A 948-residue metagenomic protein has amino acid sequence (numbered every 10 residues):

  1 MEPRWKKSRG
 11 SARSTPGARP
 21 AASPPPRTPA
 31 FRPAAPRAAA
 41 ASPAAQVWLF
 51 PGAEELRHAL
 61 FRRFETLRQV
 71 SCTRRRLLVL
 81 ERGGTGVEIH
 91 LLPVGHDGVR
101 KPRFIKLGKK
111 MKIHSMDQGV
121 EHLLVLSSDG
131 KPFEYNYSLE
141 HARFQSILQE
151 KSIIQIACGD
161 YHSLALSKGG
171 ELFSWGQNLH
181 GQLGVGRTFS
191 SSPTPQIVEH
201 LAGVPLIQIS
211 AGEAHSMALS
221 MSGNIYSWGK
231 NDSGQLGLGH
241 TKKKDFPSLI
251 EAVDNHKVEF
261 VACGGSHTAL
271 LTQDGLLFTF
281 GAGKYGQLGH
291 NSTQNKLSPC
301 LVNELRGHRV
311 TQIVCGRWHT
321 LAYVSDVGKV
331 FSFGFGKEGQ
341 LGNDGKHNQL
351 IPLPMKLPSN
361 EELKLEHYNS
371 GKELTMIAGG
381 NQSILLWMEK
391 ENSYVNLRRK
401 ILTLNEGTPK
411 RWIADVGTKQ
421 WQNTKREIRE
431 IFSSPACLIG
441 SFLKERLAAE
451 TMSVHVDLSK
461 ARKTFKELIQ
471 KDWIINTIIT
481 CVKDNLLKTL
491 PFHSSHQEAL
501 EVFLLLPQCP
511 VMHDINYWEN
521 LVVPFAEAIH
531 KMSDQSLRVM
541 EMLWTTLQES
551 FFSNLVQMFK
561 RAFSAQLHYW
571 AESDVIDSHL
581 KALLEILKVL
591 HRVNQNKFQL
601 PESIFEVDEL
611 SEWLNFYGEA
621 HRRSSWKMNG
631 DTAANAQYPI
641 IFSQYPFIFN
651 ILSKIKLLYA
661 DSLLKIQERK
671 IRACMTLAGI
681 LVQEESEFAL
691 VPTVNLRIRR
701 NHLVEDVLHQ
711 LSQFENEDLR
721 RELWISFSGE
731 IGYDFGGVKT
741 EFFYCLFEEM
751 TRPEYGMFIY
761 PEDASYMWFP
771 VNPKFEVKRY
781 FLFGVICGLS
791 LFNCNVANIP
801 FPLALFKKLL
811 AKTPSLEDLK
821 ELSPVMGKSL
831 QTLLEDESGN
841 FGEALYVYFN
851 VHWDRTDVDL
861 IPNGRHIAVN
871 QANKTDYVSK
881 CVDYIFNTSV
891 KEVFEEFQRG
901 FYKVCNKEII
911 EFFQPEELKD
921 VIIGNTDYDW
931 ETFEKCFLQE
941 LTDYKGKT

Functional and structural regions predicted by a protein language model:
E2-Q69, L80, V87-L107, L126 (+10 more regions): Short glycine/serine- and acidic-residue-enriched loop/turn motifs that recur at repeat junctions
L60-F64, S71, I105-K109, Q145-Q149 (+6 more regions): Surface loop/turn motifs at the tips and blade-to-blade linkers of beta-strand repeat domains
E65-Q69, M111-S115, I153, V310 (+1 more regions): Repeated scaffold domains used in trafficking and secretory/extracellular systems, primarily beta-propellers
S71, V79, D117, V125 (+12 more regions): Conserved beta-strand position repeated across blades of beta-propeller domains
R74-R75, H114, V120-E121, D129-G130 (+9 more regions): Short coil/turn segments that connect the beta-strands within blades of beta-propeller domains
R76-V79, H122-V125, H162-A165, S174 (+7 more regions): Conserved core positions of repeat-based scaffolds
K329, F335, K346-H347, L357-S359 (+1 more regions): Blade-level signature of beta-propeller repeat domains, shared across WD40, Kelch, NHL, RCC1 and BNR/Asp-box propellers
L404-I469, I478-D484, S494, P510 (+2 more regions): Long, Ser/Thr/Pro/Gly-rich and/or acidic low-complexity regions in intracellular
